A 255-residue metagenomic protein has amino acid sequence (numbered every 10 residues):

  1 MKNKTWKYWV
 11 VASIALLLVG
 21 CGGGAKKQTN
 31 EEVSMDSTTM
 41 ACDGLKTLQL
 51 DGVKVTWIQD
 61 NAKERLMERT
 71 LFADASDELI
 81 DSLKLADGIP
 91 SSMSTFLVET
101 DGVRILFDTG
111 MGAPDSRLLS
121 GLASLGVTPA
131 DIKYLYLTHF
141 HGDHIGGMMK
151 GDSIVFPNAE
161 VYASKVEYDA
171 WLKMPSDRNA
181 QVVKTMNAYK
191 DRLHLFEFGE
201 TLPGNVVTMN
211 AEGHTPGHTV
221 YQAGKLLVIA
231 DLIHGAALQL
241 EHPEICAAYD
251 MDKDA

Functional and structural regions predicted by a protein language model:
K2-V10: Bacterial N-terminal signal peptides that target proteins for export
L17-G20: C-terminal motif of bacterial Sec signal peptides marking the signal peptidase cleavage site
G22-G24: Bacterial signal peptide processing site
G44-S124, V220-L232: Conserved beta-strand hairpin/beta-sheet module of binuclear metal-dependent hydrolase folds, prominently
L106-T109, K133-D143, Y162-S164, N210-G213 (+2 more regions): Active-site neighborhood of phospho(di)ester-bond hydrolases with catalytic His/Asp-centered motifs
P114-Y162: Active-site metal-binding motif and surrounding structural segment of the metallo-beta-lactamase
N158-N210, T215: Metallo-beta-lactamase
T185, R192, G199-T201, V207-E212 (+1 more regions): Metallo-beta-lactamase
